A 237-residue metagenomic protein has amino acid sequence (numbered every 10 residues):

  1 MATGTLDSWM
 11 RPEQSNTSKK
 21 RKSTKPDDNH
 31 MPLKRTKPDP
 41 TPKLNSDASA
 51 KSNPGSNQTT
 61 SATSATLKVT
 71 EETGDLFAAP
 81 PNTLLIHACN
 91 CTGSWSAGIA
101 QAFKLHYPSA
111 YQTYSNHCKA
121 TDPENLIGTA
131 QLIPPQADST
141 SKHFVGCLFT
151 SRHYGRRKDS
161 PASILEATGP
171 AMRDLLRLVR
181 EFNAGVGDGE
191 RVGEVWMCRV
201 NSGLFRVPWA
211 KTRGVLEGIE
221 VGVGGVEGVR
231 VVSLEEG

Functional and structural regions predicted by a protein language model:
M1-G237: Macrodomain-like recognition of ADP-ribose-binding/processing modules
